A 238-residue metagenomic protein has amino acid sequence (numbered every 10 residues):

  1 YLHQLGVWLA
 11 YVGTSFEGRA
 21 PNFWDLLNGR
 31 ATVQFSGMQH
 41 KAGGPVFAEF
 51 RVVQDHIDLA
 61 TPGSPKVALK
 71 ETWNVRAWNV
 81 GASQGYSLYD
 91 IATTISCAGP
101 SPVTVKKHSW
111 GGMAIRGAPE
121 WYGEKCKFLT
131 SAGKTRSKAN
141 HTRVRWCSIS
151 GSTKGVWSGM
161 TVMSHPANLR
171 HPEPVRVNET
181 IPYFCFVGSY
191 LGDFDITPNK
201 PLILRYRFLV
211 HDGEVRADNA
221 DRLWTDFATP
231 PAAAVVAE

Functional and structural regions predicted by a protein language model:
Y1-G18, I115, I196, R205-Y206 (+1 more regions): N-terminal small-residue-enriched
L2-G85: Extended, loop-rich substrate-binding clefts of extracytoplasmic carbohydrate-active enzymes
M38-A48, G81-G85, S152-W157, A167-L169 (+1 more regions): A short, structured loop/turn motif at beta-sheet edges
R51-D55, T72-N74, A92-S96, A114-R116 (+2 more regions): Residue-level recognition of well-ordered beta-strand positions that form the cores of beta-sheet-rich folds across
L59, A98, H211-G213: Short coil/turn motifs at secondary-structure junctions
W78, A82-K127: Acidic (Asp/Glu-rich), glycine- and aromatic
H108-I115, E120-Y190, D195: Trp/Gly-enriched beta-strand surface patches
T161-A237: Beta-strand-rich recognition/accessory modules
